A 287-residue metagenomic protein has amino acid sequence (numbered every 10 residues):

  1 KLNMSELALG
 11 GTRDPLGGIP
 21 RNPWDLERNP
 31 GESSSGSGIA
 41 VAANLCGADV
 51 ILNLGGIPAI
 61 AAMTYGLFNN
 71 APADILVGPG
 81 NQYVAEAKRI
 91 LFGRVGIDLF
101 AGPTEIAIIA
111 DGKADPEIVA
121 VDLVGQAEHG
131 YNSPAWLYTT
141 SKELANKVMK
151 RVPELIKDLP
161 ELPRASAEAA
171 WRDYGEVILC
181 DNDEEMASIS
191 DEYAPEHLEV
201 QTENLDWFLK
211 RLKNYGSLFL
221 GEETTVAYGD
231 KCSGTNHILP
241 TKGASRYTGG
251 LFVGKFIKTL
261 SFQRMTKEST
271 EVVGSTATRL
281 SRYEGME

Functional and structural regions predicted by a protein language model:
K1-V50: Short glycine/serine-rich loop/turn segments
D14-E27, N69-N70, F100-T104, G234-L239: Glycine/charged-rich beta-loop-alpha catalytic/anionic-binding loops adjacent to active sites
D14-P15, D183, D191-E287: C-terminal core of ALDH-fold dehydrogenases
G38-I39, A48-L52, A73-L76, N81-Q82 (+10 more regions): Structural motif
L52-P134: Conserved NAD(P)+-binding/catalytic subdomain of aldehyde/semialdehyde dehydrogenases
N81-Y83, G112-A114, A127, T139-L144 (+2 more regions): Glycine-rich beta-alpha junction loops
H129, L137-Y215: A glycine- and small/hydrophobic-rich beta-loop-beta segment that serves as a flexible "lid/hinge" or phosphate-binding
